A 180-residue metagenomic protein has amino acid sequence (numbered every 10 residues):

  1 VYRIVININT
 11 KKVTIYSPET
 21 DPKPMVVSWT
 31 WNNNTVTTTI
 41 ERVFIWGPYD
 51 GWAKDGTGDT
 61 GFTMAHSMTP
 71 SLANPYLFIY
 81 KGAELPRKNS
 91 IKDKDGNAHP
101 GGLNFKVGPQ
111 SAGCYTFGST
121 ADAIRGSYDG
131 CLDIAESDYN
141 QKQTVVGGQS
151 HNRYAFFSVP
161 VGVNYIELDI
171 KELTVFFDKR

Functional and structural regions predicted by a protein language model:
V1-R180: Insoluble glucan recognition modules
